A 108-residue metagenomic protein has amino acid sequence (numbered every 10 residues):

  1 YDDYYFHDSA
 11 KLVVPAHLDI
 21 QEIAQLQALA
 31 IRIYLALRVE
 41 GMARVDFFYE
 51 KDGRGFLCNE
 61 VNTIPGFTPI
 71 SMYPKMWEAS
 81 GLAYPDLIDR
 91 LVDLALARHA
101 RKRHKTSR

Functional and structural regions predicted by a protein language model:
Y1, V14, F67: Short clusters of hydrophobic/aromatic residues that line enzyme substrate/ligand-binding pockets
D2, A30-Y34, N62, V92: Generic hydrophobic alpha-helical scaffold/packing signal
Y5-K51, R103-T106: A long amphipathic alpha-helix within ATP-dependent nucleotide-binding catalytic cores
E40, K51, G55-R108: C-terminal active-site "lid" helix and adjoining low-complexity regulatory extension at the edge of ATP-using catalytic
